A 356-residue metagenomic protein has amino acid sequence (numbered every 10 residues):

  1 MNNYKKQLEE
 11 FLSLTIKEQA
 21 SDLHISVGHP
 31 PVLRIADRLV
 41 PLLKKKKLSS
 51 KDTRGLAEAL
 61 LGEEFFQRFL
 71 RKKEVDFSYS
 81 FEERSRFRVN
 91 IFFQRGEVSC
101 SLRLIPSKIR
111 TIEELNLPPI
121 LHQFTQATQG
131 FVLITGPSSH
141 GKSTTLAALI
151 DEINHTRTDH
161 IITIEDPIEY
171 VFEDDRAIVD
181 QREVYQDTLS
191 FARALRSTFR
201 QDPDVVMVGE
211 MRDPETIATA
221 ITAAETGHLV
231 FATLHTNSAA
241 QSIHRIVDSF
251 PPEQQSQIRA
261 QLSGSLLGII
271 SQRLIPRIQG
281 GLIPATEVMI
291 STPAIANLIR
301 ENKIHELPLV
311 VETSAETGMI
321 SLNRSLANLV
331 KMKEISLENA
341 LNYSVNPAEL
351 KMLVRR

Functional and structural regions predicted by a protein language model:
M1-R356: Short, flexible helix-loop junctions that flank or precede catalytic/ligand sites
